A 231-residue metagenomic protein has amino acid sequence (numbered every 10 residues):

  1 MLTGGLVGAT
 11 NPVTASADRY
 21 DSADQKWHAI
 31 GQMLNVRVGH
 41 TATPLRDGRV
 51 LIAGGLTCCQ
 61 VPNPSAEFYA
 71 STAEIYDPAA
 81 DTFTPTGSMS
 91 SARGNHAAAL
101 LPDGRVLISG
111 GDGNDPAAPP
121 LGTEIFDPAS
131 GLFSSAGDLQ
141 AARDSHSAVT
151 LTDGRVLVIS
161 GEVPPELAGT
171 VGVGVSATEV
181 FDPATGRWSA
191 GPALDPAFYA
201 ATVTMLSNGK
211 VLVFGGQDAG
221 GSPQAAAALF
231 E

Functional and structural regions predicted by a protein language model:
M1-E231: Kelch-like beta-propeller repeat domains
